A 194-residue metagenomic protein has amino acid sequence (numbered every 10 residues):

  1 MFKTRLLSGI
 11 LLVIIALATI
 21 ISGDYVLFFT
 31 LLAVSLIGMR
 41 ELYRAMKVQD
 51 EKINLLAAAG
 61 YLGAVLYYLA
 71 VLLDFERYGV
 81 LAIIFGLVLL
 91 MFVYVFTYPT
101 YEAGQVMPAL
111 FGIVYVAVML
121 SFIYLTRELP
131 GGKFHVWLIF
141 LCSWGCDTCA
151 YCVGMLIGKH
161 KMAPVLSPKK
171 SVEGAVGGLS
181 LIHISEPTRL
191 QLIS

Functional and structural regions predicted by a protein language model:
F2-S171, A175-L181, S185: Membrane-embedded alpha-helical bundles of polytopic integral membrane proteins
H183-S194: Single conserved hydrophobic/aromatic residue that forms the stacking wall/gate of nucleotide- or nucleobase-binding
